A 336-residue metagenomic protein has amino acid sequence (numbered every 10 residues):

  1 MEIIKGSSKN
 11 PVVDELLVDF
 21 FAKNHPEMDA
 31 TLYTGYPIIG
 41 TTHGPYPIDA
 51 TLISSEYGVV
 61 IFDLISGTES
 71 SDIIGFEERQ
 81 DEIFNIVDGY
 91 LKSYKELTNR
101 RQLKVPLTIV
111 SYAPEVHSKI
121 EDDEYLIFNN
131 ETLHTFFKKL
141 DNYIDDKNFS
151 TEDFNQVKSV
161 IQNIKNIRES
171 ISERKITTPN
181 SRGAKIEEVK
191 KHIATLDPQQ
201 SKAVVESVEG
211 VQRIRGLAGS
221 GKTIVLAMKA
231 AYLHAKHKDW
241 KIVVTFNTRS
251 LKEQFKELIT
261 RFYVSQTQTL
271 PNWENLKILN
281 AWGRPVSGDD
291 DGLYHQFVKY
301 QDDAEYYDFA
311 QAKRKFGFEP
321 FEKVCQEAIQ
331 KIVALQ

Functional and structural regions predicted by a protein language model:
M1-Q336: The feature marks helicase ATPase cores and/or their adjacent C-terminal helical subdomains in SF1/SF2/AAA+ helicases
